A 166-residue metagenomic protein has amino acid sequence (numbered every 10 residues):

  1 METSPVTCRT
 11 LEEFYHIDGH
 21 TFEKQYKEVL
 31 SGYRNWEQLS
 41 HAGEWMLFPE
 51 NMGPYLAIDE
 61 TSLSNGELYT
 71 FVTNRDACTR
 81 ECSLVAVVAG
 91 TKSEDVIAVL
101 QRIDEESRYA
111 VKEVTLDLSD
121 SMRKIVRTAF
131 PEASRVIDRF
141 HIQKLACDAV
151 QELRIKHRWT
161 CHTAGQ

Functional and structural regions predicted by a protein language model:
M1-V6: Short, amphipathic alpha-helical "recognition" segments used to contact nucleic acids or chromatin
T7, E67, Y109, I155 (+1 more regions): Intrinsically disordered or highly flexible coil/loop and linker segments, enriched in small and charged/polar residues
T7-K27: Short, basic interhelical loop/turn and adjoining N-cap of the next helix at nucleic-acid- or acidic-partner-contacting
T10-F14, L39, C161-T163: Short coil/turn segments at secondary-structure boundaries
D18, A110, E132-S134: Secondary-structure boundary/capping positions in well-ordered alpha/beta enzyme cores
E23-I125: RNase H-like nuclease fold core
D117-D120, R127-Q166: Conserved beta-strand -> loop -> alpha-helix junction used to position metal-binding or nucleic-acid-contacting
